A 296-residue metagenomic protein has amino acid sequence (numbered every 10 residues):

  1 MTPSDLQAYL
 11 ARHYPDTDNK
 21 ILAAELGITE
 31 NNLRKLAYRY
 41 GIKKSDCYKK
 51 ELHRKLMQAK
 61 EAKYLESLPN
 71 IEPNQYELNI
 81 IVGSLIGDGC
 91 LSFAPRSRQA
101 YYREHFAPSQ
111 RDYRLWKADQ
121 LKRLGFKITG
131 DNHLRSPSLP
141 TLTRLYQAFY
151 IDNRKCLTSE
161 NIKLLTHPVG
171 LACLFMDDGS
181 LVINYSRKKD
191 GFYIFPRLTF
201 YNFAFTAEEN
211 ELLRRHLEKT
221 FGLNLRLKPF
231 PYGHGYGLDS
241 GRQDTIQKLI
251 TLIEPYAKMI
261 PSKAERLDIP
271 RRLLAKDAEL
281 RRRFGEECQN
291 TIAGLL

Functional and structural regions predicted by a protein language model:
P3-S4, A11, N19-K20, A24-L296: Internal intein/HINT superfamily modules and their associated LAGLIDADG
